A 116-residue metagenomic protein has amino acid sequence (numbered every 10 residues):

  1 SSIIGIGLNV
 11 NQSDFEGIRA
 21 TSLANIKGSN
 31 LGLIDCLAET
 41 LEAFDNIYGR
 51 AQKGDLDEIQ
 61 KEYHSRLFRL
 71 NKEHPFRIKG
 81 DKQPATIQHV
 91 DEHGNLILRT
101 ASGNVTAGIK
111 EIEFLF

Functional and structural regions predicted by a protein language model:
S1-F116: Long, positively charged amphipathic alpha-helical accessory segments at protein N-termini or as interdomain linkers
